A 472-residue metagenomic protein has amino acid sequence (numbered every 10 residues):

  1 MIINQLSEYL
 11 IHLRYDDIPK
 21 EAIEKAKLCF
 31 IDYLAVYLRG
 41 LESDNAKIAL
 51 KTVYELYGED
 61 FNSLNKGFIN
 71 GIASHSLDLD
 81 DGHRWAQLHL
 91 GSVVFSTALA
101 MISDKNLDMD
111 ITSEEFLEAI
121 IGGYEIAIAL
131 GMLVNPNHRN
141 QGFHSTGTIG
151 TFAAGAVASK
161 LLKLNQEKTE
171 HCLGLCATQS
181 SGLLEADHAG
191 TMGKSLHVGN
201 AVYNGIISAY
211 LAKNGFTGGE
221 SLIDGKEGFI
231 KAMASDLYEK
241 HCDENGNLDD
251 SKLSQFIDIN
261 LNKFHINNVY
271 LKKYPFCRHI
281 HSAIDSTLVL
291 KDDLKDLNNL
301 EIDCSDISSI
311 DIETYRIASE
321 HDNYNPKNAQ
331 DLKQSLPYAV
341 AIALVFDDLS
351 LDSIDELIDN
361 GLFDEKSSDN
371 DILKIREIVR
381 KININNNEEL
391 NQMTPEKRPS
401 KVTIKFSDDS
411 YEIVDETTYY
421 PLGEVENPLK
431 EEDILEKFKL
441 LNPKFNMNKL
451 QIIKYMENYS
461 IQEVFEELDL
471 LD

Functional and structural regions predicted by a protein language model:
M1-Q87, G193-Y203, Y210-D472: Terminal-appendage/accessory-domain detector
R39-G40, A98-L107, G155-L161, S208-A212 (+2 more regions): Well-ordered alpha-helical scaffold segments within catalytic/enzyme domains
S74-N137: Hydrophobic alpha-helical hairpins/lids featuring a short glycine-rich hinge
S92-L99, G150-V157, Y203-I207, I280-I284 (+1 more regions): Well-ordered alpha-helical segments within folded domains of soluble proteins
K105-I120, K163-E170, T217-S221: Structural helix-adjacent loops and short alpha-helical linkers that scaffold large soluble proteins
G122-M132, L173-L184: Long, well-ordered core segments of solenoidal/helical folds
I126-F152, A158, V198: Aromatic-lined, polymer-binding surfaces characteristic of secreted/periplasmic polysaccharide-degrading enzymes
N137-G142, H188-H197, Y270: Cysteine-centered functional microenvironments
